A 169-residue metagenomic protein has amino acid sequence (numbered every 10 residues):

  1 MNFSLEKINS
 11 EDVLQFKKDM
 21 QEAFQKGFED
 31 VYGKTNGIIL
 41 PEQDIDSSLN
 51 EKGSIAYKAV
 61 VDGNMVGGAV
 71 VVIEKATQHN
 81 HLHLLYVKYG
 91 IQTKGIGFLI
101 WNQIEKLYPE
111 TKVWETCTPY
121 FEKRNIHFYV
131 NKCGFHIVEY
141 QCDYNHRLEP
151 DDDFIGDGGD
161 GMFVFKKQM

Functional and structural regions predicted by a protein language model:
F3-K18: A short beta-loop-alpha structural element at the N-terminal edge of CoA-dependent acyl/N-acetyltransferase catalytic
F24-D46: Conserved GNAT-fold acetyl-CoA-binding loop/helix
E42-K58, G67, G158: A short helix-loop-beta-strand connector motif used in the catalytic cores of GNAT acetyltransferases and, in some
K58, N64-I73, H81, Y86: Conserved beta-strand in the GNAT
Q78-Y89, C117-T118: Conserved acetyl-CoA binding element of GNAT-fold acetyltransferases
V87, T93-K106, N131: Conserved acetyl-CoA-binding loop-helix of GNAT-fold acetyltransferases
K106-Y120: Conserved GNAT acetyl-CoA-binding A-motif
C117-P119, N131-G156: Conserved catalytic-core motifs of GNAT/GCN5-like acyltransferases
